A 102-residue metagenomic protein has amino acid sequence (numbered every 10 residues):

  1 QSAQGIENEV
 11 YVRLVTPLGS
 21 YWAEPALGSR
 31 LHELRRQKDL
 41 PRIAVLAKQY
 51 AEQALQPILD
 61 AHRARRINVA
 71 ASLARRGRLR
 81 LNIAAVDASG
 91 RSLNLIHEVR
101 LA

Functional and structural regions predicted by a protein language model:
Q1-Q53, P57, A64-A102: Immediate N-terminus of the mature polypeptide
